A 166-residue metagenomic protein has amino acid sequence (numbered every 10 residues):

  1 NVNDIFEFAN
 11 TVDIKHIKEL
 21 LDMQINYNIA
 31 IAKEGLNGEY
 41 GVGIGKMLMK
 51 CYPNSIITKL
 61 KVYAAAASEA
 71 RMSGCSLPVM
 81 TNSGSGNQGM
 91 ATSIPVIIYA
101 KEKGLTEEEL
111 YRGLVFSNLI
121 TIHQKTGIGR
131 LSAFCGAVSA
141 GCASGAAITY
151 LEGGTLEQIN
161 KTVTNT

Functional and structural regions predicted by a protein language model:
N1-G74: Signature of multi-pass transmembrane helix bundles
D22, N54, T58, G89-S93 (+2 more regions): Conserved structured core elements
S55-G74, T106-K125, Q158: Acidic-glycine-rich active-site phosphate/pyrophosphate-binding loop
K61, V96, G145: Generic structural marker for isolated residues within well-ordered, non-membrane alpha-helices of soluble domains
A67, I94-Y99: Fold-independent oxyanion-binding glycine-rich loops and adjacent beta-strand/coil segments at enzyme active sites
C75-I94, C135-S139: Conserved phosphate/anionic-ligand binding catalytic regions in large, soluble enzymes, centered on
Y99-R112, I122-T166: Hydrophobic alpha-helical bundle architecture
